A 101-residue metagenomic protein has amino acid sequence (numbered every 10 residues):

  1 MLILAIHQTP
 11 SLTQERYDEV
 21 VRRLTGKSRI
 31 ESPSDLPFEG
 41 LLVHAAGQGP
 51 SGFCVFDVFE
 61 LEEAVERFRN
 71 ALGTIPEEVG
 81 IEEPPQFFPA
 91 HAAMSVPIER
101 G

Functional and structural regions predicted by a protein language model:
M1-F56, E60-T74, I81-G101: Short S/T/G/P-rich N-terminal loop/turn motif that feeds into the first structured element of a domain
